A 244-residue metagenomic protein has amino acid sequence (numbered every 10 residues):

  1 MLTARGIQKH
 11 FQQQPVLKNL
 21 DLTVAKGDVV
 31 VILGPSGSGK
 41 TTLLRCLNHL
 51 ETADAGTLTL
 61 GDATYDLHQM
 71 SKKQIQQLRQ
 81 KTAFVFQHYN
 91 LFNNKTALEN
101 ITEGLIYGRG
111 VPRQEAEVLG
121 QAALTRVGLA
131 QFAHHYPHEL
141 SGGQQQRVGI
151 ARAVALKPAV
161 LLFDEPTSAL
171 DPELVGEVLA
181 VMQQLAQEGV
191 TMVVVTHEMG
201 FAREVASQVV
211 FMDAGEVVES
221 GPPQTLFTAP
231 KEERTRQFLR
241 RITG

Functional and structural regions predicted by a protein language model:
N48: Helix-to-loop junction immediately C-terminal to a conserved catalytic motif
Y65-A83, R113-Q114, A229-P230: ABC ATPase NBD coupling module
Y136-L140, Q144: Conserved ABC ATPase signature
A155-A159: A short, proline-enriched helix->beta-strand linker immediately N-terminal to the Walker B motif in ABC-type P-loop
L161-D164: Catalytic Walker B motif of ABC-type/P-loop ATPase nucleotide-binding domains
P172-L174: Helix N-cap at the start of a conserved alpha-helix in ABC-type nucleotide-binding domains
